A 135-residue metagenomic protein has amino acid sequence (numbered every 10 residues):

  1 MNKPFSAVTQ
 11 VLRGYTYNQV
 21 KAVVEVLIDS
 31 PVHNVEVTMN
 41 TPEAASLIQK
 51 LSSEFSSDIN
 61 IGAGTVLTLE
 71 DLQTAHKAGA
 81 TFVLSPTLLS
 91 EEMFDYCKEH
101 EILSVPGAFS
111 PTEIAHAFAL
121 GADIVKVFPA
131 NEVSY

Functional and structural regions predicted by a protein language model:
M1-T81, E99: Conserved N-terminal beta1-alpha1 strand-loop-helix module at the mouth
E43, E70, A78-Y135: Conserved anion-binding
